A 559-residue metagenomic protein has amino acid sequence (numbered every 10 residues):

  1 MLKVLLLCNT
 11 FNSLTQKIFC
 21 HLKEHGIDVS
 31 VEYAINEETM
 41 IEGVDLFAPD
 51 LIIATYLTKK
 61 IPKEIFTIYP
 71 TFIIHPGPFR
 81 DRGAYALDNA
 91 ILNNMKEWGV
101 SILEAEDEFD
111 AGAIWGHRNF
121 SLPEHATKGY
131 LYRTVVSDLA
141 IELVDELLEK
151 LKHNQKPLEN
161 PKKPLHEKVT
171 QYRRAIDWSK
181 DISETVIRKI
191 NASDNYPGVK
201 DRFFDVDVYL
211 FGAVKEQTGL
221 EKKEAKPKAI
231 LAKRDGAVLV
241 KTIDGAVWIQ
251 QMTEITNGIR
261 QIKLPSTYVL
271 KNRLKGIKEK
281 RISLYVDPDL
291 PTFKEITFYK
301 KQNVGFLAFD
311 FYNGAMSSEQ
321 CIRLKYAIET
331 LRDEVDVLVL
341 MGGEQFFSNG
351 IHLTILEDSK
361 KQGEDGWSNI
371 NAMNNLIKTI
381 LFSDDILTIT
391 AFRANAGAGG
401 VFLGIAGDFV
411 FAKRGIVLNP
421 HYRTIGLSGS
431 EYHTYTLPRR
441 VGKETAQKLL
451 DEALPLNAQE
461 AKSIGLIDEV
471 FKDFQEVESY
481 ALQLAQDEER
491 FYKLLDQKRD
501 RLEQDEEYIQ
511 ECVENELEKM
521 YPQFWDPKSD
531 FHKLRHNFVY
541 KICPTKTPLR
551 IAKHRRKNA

Functional and structural regions predicted by a protein language model:
M1, L6-T10, R174-F293: An anion-binding loop in the catalytic cleft
L2-K3, K17, D107-G219, D500: Active-site-proximal loop/hinge segments within enzyme catalytic domains
G26-T39: A short beta-strand-loop structural module common to alpha/beta enzyme folds
N36-M40, L46-F47, L51-A105, G404: Alpha-helical oligomerization interface recognition
L147, S428, I467-F531: C-terminal long alpha-helix characteristic of the crotonase
K263-M341: Conserved CoA-thioester-binding segment of acyl-CoA-metabolizing enzymes
Q302-L307, Q320-E364, N375-I389, G415-V417 (+1 more regions): A structural preference for short, pocket-lining loop segments at secondary-structure junctions
F382-D385, A391-A398, L403-V417, H421-Y492: Crotonase-fold acyl-CoA enzyme core
